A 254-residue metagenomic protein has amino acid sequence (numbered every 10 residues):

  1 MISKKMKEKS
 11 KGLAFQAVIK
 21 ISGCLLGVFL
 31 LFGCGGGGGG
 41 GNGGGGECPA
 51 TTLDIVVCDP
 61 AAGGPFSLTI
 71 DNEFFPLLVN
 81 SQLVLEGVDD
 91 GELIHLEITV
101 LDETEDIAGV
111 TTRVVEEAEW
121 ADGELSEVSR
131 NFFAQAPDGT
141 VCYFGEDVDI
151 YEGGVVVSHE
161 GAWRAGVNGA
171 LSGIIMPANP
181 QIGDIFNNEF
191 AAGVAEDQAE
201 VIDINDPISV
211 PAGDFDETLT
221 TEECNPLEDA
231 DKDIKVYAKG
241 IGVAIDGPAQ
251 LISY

Functional and structural regions predicted by a protein language model:
M1-Q16: N-terminal secretory signal peptides that target proteins for export/translocation
G12-L26: Sec-dependent N-terminal signal peptides
L31-G33: C-terminal motif of bacterial Sec signal peptides marking the signal peptidase cleavage site
G35-G38: Bacterial signal peptide processing site
G43-Y254: Conserved functional acidic sites
